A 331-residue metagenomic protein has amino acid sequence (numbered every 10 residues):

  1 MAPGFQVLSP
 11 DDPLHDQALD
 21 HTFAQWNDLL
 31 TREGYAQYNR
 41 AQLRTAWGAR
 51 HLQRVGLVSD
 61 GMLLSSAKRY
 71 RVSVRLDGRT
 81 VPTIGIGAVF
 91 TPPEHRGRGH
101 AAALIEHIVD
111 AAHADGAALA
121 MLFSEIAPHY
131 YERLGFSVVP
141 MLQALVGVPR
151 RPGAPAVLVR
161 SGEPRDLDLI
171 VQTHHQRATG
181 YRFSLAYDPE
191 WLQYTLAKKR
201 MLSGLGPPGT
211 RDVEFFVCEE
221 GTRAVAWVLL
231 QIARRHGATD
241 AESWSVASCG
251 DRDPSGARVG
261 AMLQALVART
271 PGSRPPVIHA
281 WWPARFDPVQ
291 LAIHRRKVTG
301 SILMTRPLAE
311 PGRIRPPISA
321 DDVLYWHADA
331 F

Functional and structural regions predicted by a protein language model:
M1-R71, G78-V81, G85, P152-L196 (+1 more regions): Short amphipathic alpha-helix that is part of the acyltransferase structural core
A49-R50, L64, Y70, G87 (+2 more regions): Core nucleotidyl-transferase/polymerase catalytic module
R54-G56, M62-V72, G85-F90, V217 (+2 more regions): Conserved beta-strand in the GNAT
R71, H129, G135-G153, Q231-F331: Active-site/acyl-donor-binding loops of N-acyltransferases
L76, P82-H95, L266: Mobile, glycine- and charge-enriched loop segments and immediately flanking short secondary-structure elements within
H95-H107, P254-A265: Conserved acetyl-CoA pyrophosphate-binding loop and the N-cap/start of the following alpha-helix in GNAT-like
I105, D110-S124, P271-P283: Conserved GNAT acetyl-CoA-binding A-motif
S137-S248: Amide-forming acyltransferase catalytic core, primarily the GNAT-like/NAT-type and related acyltransferase folds
